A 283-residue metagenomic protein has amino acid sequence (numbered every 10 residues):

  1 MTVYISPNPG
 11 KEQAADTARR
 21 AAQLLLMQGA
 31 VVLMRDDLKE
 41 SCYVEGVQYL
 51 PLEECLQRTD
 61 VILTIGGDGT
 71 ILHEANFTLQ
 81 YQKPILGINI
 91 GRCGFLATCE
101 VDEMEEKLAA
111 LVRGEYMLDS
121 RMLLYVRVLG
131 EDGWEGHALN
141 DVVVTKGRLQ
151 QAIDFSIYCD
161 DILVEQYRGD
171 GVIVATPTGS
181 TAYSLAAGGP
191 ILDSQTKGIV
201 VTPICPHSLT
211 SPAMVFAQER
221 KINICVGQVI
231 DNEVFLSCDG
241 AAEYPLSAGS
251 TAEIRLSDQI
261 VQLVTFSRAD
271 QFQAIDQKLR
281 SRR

Functional and structural regions predicted by a protein language model:
M1-V61, D102-M117, V128-G136: ATP/NTP phosphate-donor binding region
G10, D68-T70, C93, T178-S180: Short glycine-rich anion-binding loops that position phosphate/pyrophosphate groups of nucleotides and phosphorylated
A14, G69-E74, T181-L185: Short glycine/serine/threonine-rich phosphate/pyrophosphate-binding segments that cradle anionic phosphate groups
T64-D68, A75-T78: N-terminal glycine-rich "phosphate-gripper" loop used for MgATP/nucleotide binding and carboxylate activation
Y81-C99: Short, acidic/small-residue loops that bind anionic groups at enzyme active sites
C93-D170: Catalytic core of DAGKc-family lipid kinases
V144, D160-L163, S211-R283: ATP/nucleoside-binding phosphotransfer catalytic cores, i.e., glycine-rich phosphate-binding loops
I162-G169, I173-T210: Gly/Ser/Thr-rich active-site loops/lids in small-molecule metabolic enzymes that frequently grip phosphoryl groups
